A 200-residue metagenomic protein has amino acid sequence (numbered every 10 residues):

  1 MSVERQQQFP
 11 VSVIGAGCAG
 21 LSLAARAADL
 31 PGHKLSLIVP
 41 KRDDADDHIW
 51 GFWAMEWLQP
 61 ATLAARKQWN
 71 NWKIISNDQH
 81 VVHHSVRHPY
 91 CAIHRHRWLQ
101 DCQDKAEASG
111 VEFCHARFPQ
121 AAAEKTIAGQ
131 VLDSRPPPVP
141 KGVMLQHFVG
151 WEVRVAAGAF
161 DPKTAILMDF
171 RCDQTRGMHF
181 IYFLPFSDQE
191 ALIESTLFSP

Functional and structural regions predicted by a protein language model:
S2-A19, S36: Beta1/beta-strand and adjacent pyrophosphate-binding region of the FAD-binding site in flavoprotein oxidoreductases
E4, A65-Q68, Q146, T175-G177: Short solvent-exposed loop/turn micro-motifs enriched in small/polar/acidic residues
E4-Q6, A28-L30, K67, E124-K125: Generic structural signal for beta-strand residues in well-ordered domains
F9, H33, G129: Nucleotide donor/acceptor-binding cores
A16, R26, D101, K105-P200: Predominantly flavin-linked oxidoreductase catalytic cores and closely associated redox partners
S22-D78, R97, V149: N-terminal FAD cofactor-binding segment of flavoenzymes
A45-D46, V82-H84, A122-A123, P140-K141: Short active-site-adjacent helix-start/loop capping segments
A54-A116, A121: A conserved beta-strand/loop capping segment in the N-terminal third of enzymes that catalyze redox or closely related
